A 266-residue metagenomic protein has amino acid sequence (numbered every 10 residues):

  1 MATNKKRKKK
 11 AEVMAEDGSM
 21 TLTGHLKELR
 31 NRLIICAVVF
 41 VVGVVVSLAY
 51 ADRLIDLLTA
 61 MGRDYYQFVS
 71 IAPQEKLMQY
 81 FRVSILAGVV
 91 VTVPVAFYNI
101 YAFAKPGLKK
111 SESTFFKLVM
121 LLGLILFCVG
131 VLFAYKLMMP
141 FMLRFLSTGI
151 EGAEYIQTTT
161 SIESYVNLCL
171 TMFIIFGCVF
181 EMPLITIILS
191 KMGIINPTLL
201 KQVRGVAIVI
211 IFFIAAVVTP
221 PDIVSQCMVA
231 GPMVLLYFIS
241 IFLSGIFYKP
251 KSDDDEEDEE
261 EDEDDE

Functional and structural regions predicted by a protein language model:
M1-E266: Membrane topogenic/interface segments and analogous intrinsically disordered interaction regions
